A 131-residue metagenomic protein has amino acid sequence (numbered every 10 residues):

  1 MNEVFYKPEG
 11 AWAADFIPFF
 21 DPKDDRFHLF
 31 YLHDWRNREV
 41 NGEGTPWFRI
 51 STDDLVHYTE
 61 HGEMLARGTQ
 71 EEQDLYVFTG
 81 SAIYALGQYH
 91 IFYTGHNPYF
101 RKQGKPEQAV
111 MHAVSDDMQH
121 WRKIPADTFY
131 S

Functional and structural regions predicted by a protein language model:
M1-S131: Beta-rich carbohydrate-recognition and catalytic domains
